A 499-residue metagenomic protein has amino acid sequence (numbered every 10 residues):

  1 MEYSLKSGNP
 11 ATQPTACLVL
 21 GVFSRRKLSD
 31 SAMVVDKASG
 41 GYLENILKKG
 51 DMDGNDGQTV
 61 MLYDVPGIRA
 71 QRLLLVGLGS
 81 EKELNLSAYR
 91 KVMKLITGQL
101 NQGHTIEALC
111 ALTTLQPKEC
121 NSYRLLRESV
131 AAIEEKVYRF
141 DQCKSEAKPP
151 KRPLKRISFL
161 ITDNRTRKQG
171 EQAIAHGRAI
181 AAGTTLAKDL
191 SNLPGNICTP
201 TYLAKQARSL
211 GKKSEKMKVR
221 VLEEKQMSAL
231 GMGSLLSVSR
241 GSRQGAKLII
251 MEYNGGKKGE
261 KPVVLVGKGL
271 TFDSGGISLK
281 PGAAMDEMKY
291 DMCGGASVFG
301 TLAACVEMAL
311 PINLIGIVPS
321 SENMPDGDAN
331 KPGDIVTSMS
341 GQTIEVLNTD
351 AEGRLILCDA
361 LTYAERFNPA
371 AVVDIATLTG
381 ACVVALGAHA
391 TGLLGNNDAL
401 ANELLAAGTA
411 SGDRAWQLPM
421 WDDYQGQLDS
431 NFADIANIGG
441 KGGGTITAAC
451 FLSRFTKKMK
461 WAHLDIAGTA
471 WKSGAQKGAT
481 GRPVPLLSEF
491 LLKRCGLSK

Functional and structural regions predicted by a protein language model:
M1-G269: Short amphipathic alpha-helical segment within the helicase RecA-like ATPase core that mediates nucleic-acid
D51-M52, A204-K499: A generic structural signal for tightly packed, nonpolar segments enriched in small/aliphatic residues
